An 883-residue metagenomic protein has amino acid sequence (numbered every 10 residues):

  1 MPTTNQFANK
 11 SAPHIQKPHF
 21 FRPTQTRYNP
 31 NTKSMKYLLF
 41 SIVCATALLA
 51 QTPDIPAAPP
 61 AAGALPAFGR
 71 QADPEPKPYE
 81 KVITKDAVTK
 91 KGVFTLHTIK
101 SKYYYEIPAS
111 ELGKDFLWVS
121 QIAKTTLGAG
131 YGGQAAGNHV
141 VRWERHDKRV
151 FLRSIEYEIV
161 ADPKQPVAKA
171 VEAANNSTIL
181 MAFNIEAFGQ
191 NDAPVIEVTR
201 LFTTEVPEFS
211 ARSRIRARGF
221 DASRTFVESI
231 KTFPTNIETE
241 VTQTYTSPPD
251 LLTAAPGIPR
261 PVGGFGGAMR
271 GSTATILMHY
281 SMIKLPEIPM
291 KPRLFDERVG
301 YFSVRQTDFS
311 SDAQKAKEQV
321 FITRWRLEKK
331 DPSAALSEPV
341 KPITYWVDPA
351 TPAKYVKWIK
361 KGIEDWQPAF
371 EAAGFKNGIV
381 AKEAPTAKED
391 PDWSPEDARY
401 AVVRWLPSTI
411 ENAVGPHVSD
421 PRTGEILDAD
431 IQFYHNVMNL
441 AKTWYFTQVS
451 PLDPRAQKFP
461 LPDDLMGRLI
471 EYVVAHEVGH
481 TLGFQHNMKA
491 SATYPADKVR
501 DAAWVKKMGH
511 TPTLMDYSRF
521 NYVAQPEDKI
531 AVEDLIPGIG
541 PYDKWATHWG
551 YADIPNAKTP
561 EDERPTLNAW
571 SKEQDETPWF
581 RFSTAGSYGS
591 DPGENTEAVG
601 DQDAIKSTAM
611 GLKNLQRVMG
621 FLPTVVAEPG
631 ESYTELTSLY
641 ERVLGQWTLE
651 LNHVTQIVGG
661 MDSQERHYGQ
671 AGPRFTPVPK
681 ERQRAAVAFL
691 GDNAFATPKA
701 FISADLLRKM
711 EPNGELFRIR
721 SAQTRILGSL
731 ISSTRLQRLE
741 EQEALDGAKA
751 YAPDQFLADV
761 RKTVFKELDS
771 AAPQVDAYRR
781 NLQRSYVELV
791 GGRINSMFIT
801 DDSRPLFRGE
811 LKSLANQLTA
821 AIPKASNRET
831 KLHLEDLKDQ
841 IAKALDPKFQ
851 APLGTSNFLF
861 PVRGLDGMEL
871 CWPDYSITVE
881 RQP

Functional and structural regions predicted by a protein language model:
P2, K33-L38, Q51: Positively charged n-region of N-terminal signal peptides that target proteins for export
H19-S34: Short, Lys/Arg-enriched N-terminal segments with co-localized hydrophobic residues within the first ~10-30 amino acids
V43-A50: Hydrophobic h-region of N-terminal signal peptides that target proteins for export in Gram-negative bacteria
T52-Y104, P108-T351, A369, A373 (+6 more regions): Auxiliary tRNA-acceptor-end handling modules of aminoacyl-tRNA synthetases
K357-E364, P368, Y472, G645 (+2 more regions): Solvent-exposed, polar/charged alpha-helical surfaces in well-ordered, non-transmembrane soluble domains, broadly
E364-F375, G479-H480, F484, F520 (+1 more regions): Sec-exported extracytoplasmic/periplasmic mature domains
E383-L406, R468-Q525: The catalytic-center signature of Zn2+-dependent metalloproteases
S491-P883: Conserved catalytic/binding loops enriched for acidic/polar residues
